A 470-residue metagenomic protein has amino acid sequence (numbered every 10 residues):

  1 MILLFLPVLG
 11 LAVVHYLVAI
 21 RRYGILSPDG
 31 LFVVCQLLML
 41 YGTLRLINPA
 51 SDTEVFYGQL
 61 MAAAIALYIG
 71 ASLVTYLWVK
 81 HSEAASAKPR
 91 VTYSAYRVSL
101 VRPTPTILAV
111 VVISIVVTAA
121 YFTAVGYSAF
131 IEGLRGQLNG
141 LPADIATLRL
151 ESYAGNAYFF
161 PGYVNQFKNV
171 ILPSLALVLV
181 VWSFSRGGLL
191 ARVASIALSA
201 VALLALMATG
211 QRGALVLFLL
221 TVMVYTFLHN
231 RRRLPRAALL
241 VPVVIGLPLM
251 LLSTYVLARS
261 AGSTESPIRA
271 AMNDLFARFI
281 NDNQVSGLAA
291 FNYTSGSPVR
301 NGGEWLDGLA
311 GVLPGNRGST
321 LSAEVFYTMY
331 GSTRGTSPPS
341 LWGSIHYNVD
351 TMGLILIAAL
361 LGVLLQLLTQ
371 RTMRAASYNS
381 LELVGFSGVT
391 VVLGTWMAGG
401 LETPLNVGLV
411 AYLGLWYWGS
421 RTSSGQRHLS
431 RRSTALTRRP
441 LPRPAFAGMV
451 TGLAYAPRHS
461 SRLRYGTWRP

Functional and structural regions predicted by a protein language model:
M1-S114, S195, F218-L257, G399-L436 (+4 more regions): N-terminal "leader" segments that precede or initiate the main folded domain
L3-G10, I107-A119, Y163-L177, G335 (+1 more regions): Hydrophobic alpha-helical transmembrane segments
G10-V13, L175-V178, A197-L203, T221-Y225 (+3 more regions): Hydrophobic, membrane-inserted alpha-helices
V14-R22, R45-P49, V180-S185, V201-T209 (+4 more regions): Hydrophobic alpha-helical transmembrane segments
Y23-Q36, L189-S195, T372-F386: Membrane-interfacial loop-to-transmembrane alpha-helix junctions, especially the N-terminal start
A84-R233, P248-S263, Y327: Membrane-embedded catalytic interface detector for glycan/lipid assembly enzymes
Q137-G162, L251-Q366: Small-residue-enriched transmembrane helix-hairpin modules in multi-pass membrane proteins
S337-G343, Y347-T437: Hydrophobic alpha-helical segments
